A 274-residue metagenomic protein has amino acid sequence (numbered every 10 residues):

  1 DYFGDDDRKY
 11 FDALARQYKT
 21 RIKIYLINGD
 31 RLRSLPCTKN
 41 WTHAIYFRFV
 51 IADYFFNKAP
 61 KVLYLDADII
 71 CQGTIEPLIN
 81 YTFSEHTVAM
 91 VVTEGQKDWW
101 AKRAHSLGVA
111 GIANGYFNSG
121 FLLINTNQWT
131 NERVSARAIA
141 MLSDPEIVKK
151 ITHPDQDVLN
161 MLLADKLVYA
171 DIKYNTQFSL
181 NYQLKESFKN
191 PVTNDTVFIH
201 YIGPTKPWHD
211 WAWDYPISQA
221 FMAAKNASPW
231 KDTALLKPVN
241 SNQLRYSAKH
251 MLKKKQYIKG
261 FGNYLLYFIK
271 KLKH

Functional and structural regions predicted by a protein language model:
D1-Y2: Short beta-strand/loop segment that forms part of the nucleotide-sugar
D6-Y54: Active-site-proximal specificity loops/subdomain of glycosyltransferases
I24-D30, A44-W99, Y116-F117, L123-I124: GT-A fold catalytic core of metal-dependent nucleotide-sugar glycosyltransferases, centered on the diacidic
G29-L35, Q96-K97, N175-S179: A short acidic, often aromatic-flanked loop/helix-cap motif at beta-alpha or helix-coil junctions that lines enzyme
L35-A44, R103-S106, L184-K189: Short, surface-exposed amphipathic charged segments that create phosphate/polyanion-binding patches used for binding
H86, N118-G120, Q156, D195-T196: Short, surface-exposed beta-edge/turn micro-motifs
K97-I112: Surface-exposed acidic, glycine/proline-enriched linker/cap segments that occur as 15-30-residue helix-coil
T126-H274: A glycosyltransferase accessory/donor-loop signature
